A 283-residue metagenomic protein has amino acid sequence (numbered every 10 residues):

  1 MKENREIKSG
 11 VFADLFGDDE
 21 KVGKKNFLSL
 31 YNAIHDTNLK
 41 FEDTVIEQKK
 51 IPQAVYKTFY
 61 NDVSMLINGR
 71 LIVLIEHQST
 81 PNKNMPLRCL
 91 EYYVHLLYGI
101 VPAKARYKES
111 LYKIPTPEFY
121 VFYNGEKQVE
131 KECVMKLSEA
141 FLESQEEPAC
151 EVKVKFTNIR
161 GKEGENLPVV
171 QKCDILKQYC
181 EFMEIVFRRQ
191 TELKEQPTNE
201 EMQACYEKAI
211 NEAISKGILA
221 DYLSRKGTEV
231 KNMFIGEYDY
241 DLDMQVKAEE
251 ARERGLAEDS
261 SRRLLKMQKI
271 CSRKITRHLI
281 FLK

Functional and structural regions predicted by a protein language model:
M1-K283: Elongated, amphipathic alpha-helical interaction scaffolds
